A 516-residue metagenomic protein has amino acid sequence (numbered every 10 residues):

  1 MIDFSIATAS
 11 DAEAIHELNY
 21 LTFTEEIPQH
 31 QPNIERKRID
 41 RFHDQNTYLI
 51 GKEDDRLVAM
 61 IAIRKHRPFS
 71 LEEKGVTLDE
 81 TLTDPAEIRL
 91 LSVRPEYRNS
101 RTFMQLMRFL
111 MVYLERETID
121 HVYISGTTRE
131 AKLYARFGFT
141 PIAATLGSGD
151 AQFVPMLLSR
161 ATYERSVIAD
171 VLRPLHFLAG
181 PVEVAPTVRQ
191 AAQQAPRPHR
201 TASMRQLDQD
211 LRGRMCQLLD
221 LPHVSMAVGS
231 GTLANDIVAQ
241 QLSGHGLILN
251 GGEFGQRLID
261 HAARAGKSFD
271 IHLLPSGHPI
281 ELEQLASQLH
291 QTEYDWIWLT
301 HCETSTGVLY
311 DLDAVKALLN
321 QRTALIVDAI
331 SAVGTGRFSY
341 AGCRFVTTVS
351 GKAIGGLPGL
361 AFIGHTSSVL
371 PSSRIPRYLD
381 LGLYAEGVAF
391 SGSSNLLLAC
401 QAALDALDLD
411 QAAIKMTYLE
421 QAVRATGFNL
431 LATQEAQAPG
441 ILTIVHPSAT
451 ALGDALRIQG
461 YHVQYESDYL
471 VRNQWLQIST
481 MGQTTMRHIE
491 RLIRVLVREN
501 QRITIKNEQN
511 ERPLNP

Functional and structural regions predicted by a protein language model:
M1-R38, H43, Y48-V58: Short amphipathic alpha-helix that is part of the acyltransferase structural core
F42-N46, I50-K52, R56-R98, Q152-F153: Conserved acyl-donor/pantetheine-binding loop and adjacent beta-alpha core of acyl/acetyltransferases and related
K74-A151: Acyl-donor binding region in acyl/amide transferases
E183-V184, G351-T426: Active-site C-terminal subdomain of aminotransferase-like
R212-M215, L221-L247, G251, G255-D260: Conserved beta-loop-alpha segment that forms the PLP phosphate-binding cup at the N-terminus of a helix
P279-I330, G334: Active-site phosphate-binding strand-loop segment of PLP-dependent enzymes
N429-Q459: Conserved PLP-binding catalytic core of the aspartate aminotransferase-like
L476-P516: PLP-dependent enzyme catalytic core of the Aspartate aminotransferase-like
